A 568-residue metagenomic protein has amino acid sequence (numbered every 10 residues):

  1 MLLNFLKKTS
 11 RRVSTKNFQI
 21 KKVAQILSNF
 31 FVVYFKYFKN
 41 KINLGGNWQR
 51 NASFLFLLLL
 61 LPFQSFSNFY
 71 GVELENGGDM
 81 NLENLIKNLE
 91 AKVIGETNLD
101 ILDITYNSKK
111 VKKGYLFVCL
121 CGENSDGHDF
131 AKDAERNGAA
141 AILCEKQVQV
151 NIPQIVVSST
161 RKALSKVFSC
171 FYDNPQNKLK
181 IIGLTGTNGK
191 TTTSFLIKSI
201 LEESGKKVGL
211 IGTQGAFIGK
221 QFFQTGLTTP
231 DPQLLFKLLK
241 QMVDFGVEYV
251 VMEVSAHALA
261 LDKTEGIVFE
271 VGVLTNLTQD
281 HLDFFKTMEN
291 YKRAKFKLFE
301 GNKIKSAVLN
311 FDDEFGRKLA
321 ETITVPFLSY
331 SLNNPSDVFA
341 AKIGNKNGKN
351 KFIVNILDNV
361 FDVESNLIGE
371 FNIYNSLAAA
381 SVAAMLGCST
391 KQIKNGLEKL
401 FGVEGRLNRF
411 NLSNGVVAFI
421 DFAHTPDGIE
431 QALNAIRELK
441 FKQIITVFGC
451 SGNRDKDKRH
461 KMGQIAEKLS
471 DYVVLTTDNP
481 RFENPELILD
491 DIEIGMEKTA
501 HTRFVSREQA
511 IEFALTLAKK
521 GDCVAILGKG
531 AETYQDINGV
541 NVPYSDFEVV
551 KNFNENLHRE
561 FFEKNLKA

Functional and structural regions predicted by a protein language model:
R12-K16, K22-F30, G46-A52, N68: N-terminal amphipathic/hydrophobic targeting modules at extreme N-termini, encompassing cleavable Sec/SRP-type signal
L58-K166, C170, E314, S336-G344 (+5 more regions): N-terminal leader/targeting and accessory segments in enzymes
P62-K92, K113-L116, T324, A378-G405 (+1 more regions): ATP-dependent carboxylate-amine ligase
L82-L89, C144-I152, L179, F245 (+7 more regions): Acidic, Mg2+-coordinating active-site environments of NTP-dependent enzymes
L85, Y115, A134, V167 (+13 more regions): Residue-level signal for inorganic ion chemistry
C170-G215, Q221: Walker A (P-loop) phosphate-binding motif
T228-M252: Conserved nucleotide-sensing/catalytic segment adjacent to the nucleotide-binding pocket in NTP-handling enzymes
E248-H257, A418-H424: Switch II (G3) loop of P-loop NTPases
